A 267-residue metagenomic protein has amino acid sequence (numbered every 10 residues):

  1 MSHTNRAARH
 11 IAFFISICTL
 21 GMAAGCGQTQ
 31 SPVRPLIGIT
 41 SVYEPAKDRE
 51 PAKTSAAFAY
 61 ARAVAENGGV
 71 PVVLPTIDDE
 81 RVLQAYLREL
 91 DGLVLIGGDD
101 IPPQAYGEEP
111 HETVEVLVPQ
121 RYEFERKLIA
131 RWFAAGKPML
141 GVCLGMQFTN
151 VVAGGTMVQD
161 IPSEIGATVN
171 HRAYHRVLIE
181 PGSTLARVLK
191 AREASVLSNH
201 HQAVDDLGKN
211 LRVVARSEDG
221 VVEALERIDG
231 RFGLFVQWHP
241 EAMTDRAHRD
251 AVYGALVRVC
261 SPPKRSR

Functional and structural regions predicted by a protein language model:
S2-R6, H10-L140, V151, V158 (+5 more regions): N-terminal beta1-alpha1 cap of cysteine-dependent amidohydrolase-like domains
L144-M146, A153: Active-site loop->helix "elbow" adjoining a glycine-rich segment at hydrolase catalytic centers
L197-S198: A glycine-rich beta-turn/hairpin centered on an aromatic-Pro dipeptide
L234-Q237: Active-site-proximal beta-strand elements of phosphoester/diester hydrolases
